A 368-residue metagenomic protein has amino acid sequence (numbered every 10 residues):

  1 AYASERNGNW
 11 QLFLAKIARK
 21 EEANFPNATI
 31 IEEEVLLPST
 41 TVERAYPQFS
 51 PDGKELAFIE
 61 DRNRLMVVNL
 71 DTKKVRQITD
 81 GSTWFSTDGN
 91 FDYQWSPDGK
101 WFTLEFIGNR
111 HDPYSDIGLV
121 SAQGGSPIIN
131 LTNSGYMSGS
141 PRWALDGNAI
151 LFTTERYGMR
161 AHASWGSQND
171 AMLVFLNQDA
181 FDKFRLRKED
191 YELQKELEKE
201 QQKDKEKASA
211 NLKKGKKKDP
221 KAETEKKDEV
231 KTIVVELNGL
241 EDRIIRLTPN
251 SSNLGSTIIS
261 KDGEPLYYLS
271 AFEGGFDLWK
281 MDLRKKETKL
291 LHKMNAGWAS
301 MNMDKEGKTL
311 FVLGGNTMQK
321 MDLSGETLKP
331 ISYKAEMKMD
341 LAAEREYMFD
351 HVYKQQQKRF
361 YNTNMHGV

Functional and structural regions predicted by a protein language model:
A1, N7, P47-E55, Y93-F102 (+3 more regions): Blade-terminus and WD-like Trp-Asp/Gly-His loop motifs, strongest in beta-propeller folds
A3-F25, L37-R44, K54-T72, D80-G89 (+10 more regions): A flexible loop/linker signature enriched in serine peptidases of the S9 family
T29-L36, I233-S251: A short helix->beta-strand "capping" segment at the edge of beta-propeller domains
E33-P38, R76-T83, P127-L131, I245-T248 (+1 more regions): A short beta-strand motif characteristic of beta-propeller blades
L36-P51, T83-D92, S96, K293-D304: Short coil-to-beta transitions that initiate beta-strands within beta-rich domains
F91, I129-R142, T248-G255, E287-M303: Conserved blade-ending motifs and adjacent loop-strand segments that build the rim/top face of beta-propeller domains
S96, G118, Q123-G125, K217-K221 (+2 more regions): Long hydrophobic segments that form regular secondary structure
K216, I245-R246, Y268-V368: Intrinsically disordered, Ser/Thr/Pro/Gly-rich linkers and terminal tails that flank and connect PDZ domains
